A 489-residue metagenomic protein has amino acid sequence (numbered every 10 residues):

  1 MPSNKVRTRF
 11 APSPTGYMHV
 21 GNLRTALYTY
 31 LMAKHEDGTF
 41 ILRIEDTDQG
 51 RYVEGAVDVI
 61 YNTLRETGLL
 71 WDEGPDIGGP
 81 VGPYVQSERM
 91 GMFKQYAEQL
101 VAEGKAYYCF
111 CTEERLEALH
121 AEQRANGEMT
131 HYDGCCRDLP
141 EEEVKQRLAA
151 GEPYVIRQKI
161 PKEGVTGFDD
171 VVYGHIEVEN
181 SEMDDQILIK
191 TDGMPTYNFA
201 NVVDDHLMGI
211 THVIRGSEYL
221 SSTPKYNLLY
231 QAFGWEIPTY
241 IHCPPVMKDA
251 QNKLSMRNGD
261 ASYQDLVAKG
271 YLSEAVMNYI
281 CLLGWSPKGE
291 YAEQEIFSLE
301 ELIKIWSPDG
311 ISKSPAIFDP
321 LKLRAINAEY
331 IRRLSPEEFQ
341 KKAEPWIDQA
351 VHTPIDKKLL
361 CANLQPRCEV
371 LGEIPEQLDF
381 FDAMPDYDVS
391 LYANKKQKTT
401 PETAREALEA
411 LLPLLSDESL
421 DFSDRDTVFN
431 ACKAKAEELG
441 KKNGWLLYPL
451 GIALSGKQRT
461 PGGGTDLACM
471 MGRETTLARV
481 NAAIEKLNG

Functional and structural regions predicted by a protein language model:
P2-A125, S222-W235, A275: N-terminal Rossmann-like or analogous alpha/beta NTP/dinucleotide-binding catalytic cores that position adenine
V20, L266-E274, K313-D319, H352-L360 (+1 more regions): Structural motif
T29, I60, L100, G104 (+8 more regions): Residue-level signal for inorganic ion chemistry
K34-D46, F199-H212, F233-M247, T460-D466 (+1 more regions): Glycine-rich phosphate/pyrophosphate-binding loops and their adjacent beta-strand/loop elements at enzyme active sites
P83-S87, F110, I189-K190, M208-Y219 (+5 more regions): Conserved phosphate-binding loops in nucleotide/dinucleotide-binding enzymes
A102, Y107-H242, K248-L254, S262: Active-site cores that bind ATP or allylic diphosphates and position pyrophosphate for catalysis
P336-L439: Small-residue-rich helix-loop
D426-N488: Charged substrate- and nucleic-acid-binding regions of tRNA-handling and nucleotidyl-transfer enzymes, centered on
